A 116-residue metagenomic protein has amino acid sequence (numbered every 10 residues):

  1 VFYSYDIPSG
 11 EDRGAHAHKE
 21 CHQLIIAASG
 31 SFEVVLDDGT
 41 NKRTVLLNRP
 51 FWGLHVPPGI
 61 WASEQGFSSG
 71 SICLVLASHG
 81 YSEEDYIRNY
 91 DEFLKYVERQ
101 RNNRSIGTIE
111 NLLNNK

Functional and structural regions predicted by a protein language model:
V1-L54, S69-I72, H79-K116: Non-catalytic, conserved peripheral segments adjacent to functional cores
V56-G59: Short beta-strand-centered segments at strand-helix junctions
W61-S68: Beta-rich strand-turn-strand
